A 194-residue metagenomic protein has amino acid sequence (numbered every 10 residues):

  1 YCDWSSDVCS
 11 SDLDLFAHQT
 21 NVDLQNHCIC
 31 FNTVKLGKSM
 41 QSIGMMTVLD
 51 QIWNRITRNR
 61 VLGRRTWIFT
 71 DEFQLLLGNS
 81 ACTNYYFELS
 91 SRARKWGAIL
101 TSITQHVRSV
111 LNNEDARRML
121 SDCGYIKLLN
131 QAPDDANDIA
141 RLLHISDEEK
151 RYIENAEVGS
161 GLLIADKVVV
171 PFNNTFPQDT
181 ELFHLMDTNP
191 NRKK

Functional and structural regions predicted by a protein language model:
Y1-V8: Single conserved hydrophobic/aromatic residue that forms the stacking wall/gate of nucleotide- or nucleobase-binding
D3, L24-N26, G63, S121 (+1 more regions): Short, solvent-exposed coil/turn segments
S11-N21, N26-C28, S160-G161, P171: GHKL/Histidine-kinase-like ATPase module
D14-V22, L62, Y152-A156, K167: Short coil/turn segments at secondary-structure boundaries
V34-Y152, Q178: Conserved P-loop NTPase motor cores
L143-K193: Conserved P-loop NTPase
